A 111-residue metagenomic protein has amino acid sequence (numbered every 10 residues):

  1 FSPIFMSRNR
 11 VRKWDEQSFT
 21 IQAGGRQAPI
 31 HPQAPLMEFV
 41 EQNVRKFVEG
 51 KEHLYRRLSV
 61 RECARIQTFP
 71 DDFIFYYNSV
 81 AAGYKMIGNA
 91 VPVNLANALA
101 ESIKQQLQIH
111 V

Functional and structural regions predicted by a protein language model:
F1-V111: C-terminal target-recognition/interaction regions appended to catalytic cores
